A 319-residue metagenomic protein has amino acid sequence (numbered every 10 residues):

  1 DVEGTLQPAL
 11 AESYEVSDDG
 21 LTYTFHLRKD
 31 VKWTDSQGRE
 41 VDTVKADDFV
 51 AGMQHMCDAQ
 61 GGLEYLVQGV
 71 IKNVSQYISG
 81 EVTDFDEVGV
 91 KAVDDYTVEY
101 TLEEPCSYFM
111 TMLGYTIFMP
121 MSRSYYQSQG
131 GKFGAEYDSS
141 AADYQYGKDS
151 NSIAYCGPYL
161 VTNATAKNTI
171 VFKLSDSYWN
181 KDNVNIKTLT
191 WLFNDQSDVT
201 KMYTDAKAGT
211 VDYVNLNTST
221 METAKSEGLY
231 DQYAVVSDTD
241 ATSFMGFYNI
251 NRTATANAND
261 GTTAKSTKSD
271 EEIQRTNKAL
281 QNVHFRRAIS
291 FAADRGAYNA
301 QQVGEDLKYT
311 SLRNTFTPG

Functional and structural regions predicted by a protein language model:
D1, L10, Q37-D42, F109-P120 (+1 more regions): A structural "hinge/loop" feature
D1-D18, A154: N-terminal lobe/hinge region of extracytoplasmic solute-binding protein
E3, Q37-E40, G62-V88, G131-N151 (+1 more regions): Surface-exposed intrinsically disordered loops and tails
L10-E12, L21-Y23, L27, D86-V88 (+5 more regions): Envelope-exposed proteins and targeting segments
E15, D19-H26, D47-D48, H55-G134: Surface-exposed binding/hinge segments that line and control ligand-binding clefts or catalytic entry sites
R28-A59, P158-Q302, G319: Extracytoplasmic/periplasmic ligand-capture domains
F85-D86, L102-C106, L113-V184, T188 (+1 more regions): Gly/Pro-rich hinge or "lid" segments in bacterial periplasmic/extracellular proteins
L307-G319: Structural transition elements
